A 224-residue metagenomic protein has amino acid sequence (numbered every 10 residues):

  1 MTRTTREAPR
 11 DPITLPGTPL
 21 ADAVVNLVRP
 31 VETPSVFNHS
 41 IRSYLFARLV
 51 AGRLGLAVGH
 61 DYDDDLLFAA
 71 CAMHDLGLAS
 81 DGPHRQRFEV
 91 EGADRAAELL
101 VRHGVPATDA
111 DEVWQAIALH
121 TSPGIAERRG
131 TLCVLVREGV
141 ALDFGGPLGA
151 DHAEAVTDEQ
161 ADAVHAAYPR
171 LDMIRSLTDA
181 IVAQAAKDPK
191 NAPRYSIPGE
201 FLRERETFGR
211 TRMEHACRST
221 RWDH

Functional and structural regions predicted by a protein language model:
T2-D11, V31-F37, I41, L45-H60 (+2 more regions): Divalent metal-dependent phosphate-bond-processing catalytic cores, especially two-metal-ion Mg2+/Mn2+ enzymes that act
T4-V25: Short alpha-helical hairpin
A21-V25, F37, I41-L45, D65-A70: Short amphipathic alpha-helical segments
T33, A57-D65, S80-F88: Alpha-helix boundary/capping segments in eukaryotic regulatory proteins
S35-N38, R42, L66, R87 (+2 more regions): An amphipathic alpha-helix/helix-turn recognition signal
H39, D63, G104-A116: Acidic/histidine metal-binding catalytic segments
S43-F46, R87-R102: An active-site-proximal "capping" alpha-helix that borders the catalytic cofactor pocket
D63-G82, G92, W114-P123: His-Asp-centered metal-binding catalytic motifs of divalent-metal-dependent phosphohydrolases/nucleases
